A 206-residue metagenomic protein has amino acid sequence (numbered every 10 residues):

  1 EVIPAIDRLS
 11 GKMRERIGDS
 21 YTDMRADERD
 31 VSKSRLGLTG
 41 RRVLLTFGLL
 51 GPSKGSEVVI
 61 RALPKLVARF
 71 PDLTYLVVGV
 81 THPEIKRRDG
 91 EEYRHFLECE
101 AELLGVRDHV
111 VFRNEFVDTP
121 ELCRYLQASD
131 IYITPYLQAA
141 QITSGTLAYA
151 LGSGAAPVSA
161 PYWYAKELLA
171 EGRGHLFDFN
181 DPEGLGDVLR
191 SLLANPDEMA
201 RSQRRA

Functional and structural regions predicted by a protein language model:
V2-I17, Y21-G37: A short helix/loop element that forms part of the nucleotide-sugar donor recognition site in Leloir-type
M13, I17, L38-K54, I60-L63 (+1 more regions): Conserved donor-binding/catalytic core segment of Leloir-type glycosyltransferases
R88-F116, P120: Nucleotide-activated donor-binding/catalytic signature segment of Leloir-type glycosyltransferases, i.e., the conserved
P120, T134-A148, Y162-E167: Nucleotide-sugar-dependent
R124-Q141, A155: Acidic donor-binding loop of glycosyltransferase active sites
L151-G152, A156-A160: Short hydrophobic beta-strand element within catalytic cores of glycosyltransferases and related nucleotide-activated
E171, H175-P182, S191-D197: Conserved acidic donor-binding segment of nucleotide-sugar-dependent glycosyltransferases
E198-A206: A short, well-ordered alpha-helix in the C-terminal region of glycosyltransferases
